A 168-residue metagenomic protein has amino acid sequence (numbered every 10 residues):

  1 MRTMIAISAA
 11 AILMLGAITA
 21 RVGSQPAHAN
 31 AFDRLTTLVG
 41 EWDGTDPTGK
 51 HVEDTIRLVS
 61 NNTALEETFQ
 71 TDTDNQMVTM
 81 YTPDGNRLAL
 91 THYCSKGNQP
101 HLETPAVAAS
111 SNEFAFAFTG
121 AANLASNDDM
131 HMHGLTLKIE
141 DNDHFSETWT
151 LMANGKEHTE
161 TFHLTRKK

Functional and structural regions predicted by a protein language model:
M1-S8: Bacterial N-terminal signal peptides that target proteins for export
S8-A17: Bacterial N-terminal signal peptides
G23-P26, H144-K168: Edge beta-strand at a domain terminus
P26-E41: N-terminal helix-cap/turn-to-beta initiation motif at the start of protein domains
W42-T45, L65-T71, L90-Y93, F116-A121 (+1 more regions): Short beta-strand segments that buttress and anchor functional surface loops
P47-T48, M77-D128: Contiguous, well-ordered beta-strand patches that form the walls/edges of small beta-barrel/beta-sandwich domains
E53-L58, M77-T82, H101-V107, M132-I139 (+2 more regions): Hydrophobic/aromatic beta-strand elements that line small-molecule binding cavities or substrate pockets in beta-rich
T55-L88: N-terminal glycine/threonine-rich, aromatic-flanked beta-hairpin/loop signature
